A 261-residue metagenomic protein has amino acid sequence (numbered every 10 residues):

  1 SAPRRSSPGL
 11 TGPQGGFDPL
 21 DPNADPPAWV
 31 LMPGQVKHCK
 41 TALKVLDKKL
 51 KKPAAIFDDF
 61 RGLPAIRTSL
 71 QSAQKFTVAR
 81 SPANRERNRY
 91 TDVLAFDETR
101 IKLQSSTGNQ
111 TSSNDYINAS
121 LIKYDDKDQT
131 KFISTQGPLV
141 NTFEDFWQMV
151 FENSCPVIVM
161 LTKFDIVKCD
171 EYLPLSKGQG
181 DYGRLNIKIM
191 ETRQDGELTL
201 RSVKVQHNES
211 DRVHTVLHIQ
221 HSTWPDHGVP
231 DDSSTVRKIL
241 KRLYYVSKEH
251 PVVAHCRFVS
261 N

Functional and structural regions predicted by a protein language model:
S1-N261: Cys-based phosphatases of the PTP/DUSP/CDC25 superfamily and their flanking regulatory architecture
